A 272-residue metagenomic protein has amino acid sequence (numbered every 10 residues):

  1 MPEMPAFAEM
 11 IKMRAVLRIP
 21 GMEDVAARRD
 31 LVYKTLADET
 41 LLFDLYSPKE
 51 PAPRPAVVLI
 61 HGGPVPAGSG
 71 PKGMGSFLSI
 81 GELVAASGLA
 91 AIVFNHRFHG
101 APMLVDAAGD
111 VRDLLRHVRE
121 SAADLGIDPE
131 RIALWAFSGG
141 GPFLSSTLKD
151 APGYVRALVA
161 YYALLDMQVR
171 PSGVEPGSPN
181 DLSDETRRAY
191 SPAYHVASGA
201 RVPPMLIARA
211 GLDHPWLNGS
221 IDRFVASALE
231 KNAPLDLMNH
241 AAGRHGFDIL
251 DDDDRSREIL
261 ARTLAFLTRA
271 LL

Functional and structural regions predicted by a protein language model:
E3-A52: N-terminal cap/lid segment of alpha/beta-hydrolase-fold proteins
D44, A208, D222-V225, L229-L272: C-terminal catalytic histidine-bearing segment of alpha/beta-hydrolase fold enzymes
P53-G63: Short beta-strand element of the alpha/beta-hydrolase
I60, Y161, H240-G243: Alpha/beta-hydrolase
I60-G62, V118, R209: The conserved beta1-alpha1 loop
K72-I80, I92-P129, L250-R257: Catalytic nucleophile-loop/oxyanion-hole region of alpha/beta-hydrolase and closely related hydrolase-like folds
D113-S178, R187-R188: Primarily recognizes the serine-hydrolase "nucleophile elbow" in alpha/beta-hydrolase and SGNH/GDSL folds
A157, A163-V169, S183-A226: The feature captures the conserved acid-bearing segment of alpha/beta-hydrolase catalytic domains
